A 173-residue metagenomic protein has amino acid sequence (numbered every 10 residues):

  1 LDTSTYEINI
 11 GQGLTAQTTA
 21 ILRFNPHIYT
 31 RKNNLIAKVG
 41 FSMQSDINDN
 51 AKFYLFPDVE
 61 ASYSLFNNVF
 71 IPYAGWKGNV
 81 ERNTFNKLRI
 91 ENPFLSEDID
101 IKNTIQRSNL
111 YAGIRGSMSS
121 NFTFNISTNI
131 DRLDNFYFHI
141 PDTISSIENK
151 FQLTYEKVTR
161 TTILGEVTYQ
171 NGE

Functional and structural regions predicted by a protein language model:
D2-Y6, T15-D46, E173: Surface-exposed extracellular loop regions of Gram-negative outer-membrane beta-barrel proteins
I8-I10: Alpha-helical repeat-solenoid motif detector
L14-A20, A51, T159: Short, contiguous, pocket-lining structural segments that sit at or immediately flank catalytic/ligand-binding sites
I36-K38, Q44-I47, K52-E173: Exposed, low-structure sequence patches enriched in small/polar residues
